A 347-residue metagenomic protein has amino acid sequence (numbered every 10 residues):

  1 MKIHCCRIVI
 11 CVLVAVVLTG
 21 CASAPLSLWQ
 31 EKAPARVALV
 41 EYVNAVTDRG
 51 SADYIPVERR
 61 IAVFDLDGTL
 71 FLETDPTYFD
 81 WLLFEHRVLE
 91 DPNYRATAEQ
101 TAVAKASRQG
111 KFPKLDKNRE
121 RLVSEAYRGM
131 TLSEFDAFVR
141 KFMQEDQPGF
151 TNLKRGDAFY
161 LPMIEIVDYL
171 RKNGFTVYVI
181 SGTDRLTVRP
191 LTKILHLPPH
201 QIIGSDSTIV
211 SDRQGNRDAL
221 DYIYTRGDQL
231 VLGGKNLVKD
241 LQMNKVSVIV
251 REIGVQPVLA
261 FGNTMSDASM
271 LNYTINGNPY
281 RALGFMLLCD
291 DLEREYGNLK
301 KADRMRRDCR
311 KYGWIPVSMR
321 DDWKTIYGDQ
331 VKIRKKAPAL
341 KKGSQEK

Functional and structural regions predicted by a protein language model:
M1-V9: Bacterial N-terminal signal peptides that target proteins for export
L13, G20-L66, W81, P92-Y94 (+1 more regions): Non-catalytic pre-domain segments flanking phosphatase-related domains
A24-Q30, V37-V40, N44, R59 (+1 more regions): C-terminal cap/substrate-recognition subdomain and adjoining C-terminal extension of metal-dependent phosphatase-like
D48-G50, F71-E73, S211-R213: Short, solvent-exposed loop/turn elements at domain surfaces
R59-F64, Q100-Q109, I166: Amphipathic alpha-helical surface "interface" segments used for docking/oligomerization or membrane association within
R60-D75, L271: Asp-based phosphoryl-transfer active-site loop
L72, D80, T187-V188: Short catalytic/ligand-binding loop motif for oxyanion handling, primarily in non-cytosolic enzymes, centered on
D75-Y78, L82-D157, L161: A metal-dependent, Asp-based hydrolase signature
